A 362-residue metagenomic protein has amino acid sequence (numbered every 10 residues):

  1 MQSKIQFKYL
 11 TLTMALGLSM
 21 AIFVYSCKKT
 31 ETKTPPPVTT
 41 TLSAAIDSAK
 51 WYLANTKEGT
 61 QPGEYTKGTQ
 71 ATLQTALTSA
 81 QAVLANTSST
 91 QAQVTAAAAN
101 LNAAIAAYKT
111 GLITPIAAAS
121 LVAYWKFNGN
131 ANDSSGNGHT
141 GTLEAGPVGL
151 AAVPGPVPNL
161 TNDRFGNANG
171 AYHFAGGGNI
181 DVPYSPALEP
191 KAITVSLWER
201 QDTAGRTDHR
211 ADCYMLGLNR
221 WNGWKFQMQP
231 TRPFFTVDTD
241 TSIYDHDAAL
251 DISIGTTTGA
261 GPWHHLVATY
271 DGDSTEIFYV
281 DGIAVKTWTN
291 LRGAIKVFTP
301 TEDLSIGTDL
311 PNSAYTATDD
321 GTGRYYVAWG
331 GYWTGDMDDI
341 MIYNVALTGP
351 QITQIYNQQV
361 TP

Functional and structural regions predicted by a protein language model:
M1-F7, L16-A49, I105-I116, Q358-P362: Bacterial Sec-dependent N-terminal signal peptides
I113-A117, M337-P362: Extended recognition patches within non-cytosolic domains
P115, H173-I193, A249-T256: Short surface loop/edge beta-strand patches of beta-sandwich-type extracellular domains that form ligand-contact sites
K126-P156: Short, tryptophan-glycine- and acidic/Ser/Thr-enriched carbohydrate-recognition patches
V195-L197, G261-Y270, F278: Short tryptophan-centered beta-strand motifs in secreted/extracellular beta-sheet-rich domains of glycan-recognition
A211-T239, I295: Glycan-recognition/cleft segments
D238-H265: Short, aromatic/His-centered strand-loop micro-motif at the edge of beta-sheets
T289-G335: Flexible glycan-contacting loops in extracellular carbohydrate-active proteins
